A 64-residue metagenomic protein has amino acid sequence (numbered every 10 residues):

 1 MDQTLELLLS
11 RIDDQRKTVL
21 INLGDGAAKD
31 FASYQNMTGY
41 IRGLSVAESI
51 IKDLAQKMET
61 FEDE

Functional and structural regions predicted by a protein language model:
M1, Q56-E64: Short intrinsically disordered terminal tails
M1-D30: N-terminal acidic leader/helix
A28-E59: Short, charge-rich amphipathic interface segments used for partner binding and complex assembly
